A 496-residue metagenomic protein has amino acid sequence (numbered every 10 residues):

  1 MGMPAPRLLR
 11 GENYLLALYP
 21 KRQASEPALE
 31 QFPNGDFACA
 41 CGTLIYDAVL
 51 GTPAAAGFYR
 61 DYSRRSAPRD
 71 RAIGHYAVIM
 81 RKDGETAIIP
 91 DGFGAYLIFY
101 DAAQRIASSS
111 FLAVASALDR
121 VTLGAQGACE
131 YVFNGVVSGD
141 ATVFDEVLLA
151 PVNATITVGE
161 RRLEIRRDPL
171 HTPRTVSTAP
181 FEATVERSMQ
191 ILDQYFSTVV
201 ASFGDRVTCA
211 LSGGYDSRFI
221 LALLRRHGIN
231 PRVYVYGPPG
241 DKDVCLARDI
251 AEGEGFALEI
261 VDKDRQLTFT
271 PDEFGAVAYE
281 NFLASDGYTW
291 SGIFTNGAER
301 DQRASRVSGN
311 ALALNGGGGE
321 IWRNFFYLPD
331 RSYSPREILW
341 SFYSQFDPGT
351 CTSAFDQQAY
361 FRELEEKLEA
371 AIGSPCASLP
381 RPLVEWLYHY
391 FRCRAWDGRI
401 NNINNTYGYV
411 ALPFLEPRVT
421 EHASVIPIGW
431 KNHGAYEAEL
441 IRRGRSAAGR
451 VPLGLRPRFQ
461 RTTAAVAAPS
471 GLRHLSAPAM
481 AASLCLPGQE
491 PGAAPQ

Functional and structural regions predicted by a protein language model:
M1-L211, F219-F269: Cysteine-centered catalytic environments shared across enzyme families
G84-E85, A95, E160, L170-L379 (+2 more regions): ATP-dependent adenylate-handling active sites, centered on carboxylate activation for C-N bond formation
T122, L453-R456: Active-site-adjacent segment of 2-oxoglutarate/Fe(II) JmjC oxygenases
V143, R399-N402, L484: Intrinsically disordered, low-complexity segments used for protein-protein interactions
S378-Y390: Bilobed periplasmic-binding protein-like "clamshell/Venus-flytrap" ligand-binding domains
L387-R399: Core structural elements
L475-Q496: Acidic, carboxylate-rich catalytic segments that either coordinate divalent cations
